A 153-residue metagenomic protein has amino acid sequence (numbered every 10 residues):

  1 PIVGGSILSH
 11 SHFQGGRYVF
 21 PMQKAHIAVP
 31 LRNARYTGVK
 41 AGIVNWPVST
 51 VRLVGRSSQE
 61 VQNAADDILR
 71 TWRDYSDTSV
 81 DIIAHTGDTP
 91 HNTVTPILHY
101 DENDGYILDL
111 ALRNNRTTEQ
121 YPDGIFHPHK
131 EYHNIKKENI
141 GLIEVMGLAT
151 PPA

Functional and structural regions predicted by a protein language model:
P1-S9, G15-I68, R73: Catalytic or ion-translocation cores adjacent to nucleophile or general acid/base/metal-coordination motifs in diverse
V44-A153: C-terminal accessory/tail domains of diverse enzymes
